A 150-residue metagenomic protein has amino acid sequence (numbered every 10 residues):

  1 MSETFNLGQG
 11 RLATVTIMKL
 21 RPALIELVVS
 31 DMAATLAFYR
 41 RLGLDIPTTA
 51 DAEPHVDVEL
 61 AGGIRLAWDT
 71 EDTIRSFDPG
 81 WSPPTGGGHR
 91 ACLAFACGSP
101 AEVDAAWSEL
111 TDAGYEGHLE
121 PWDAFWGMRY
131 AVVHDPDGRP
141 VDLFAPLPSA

Functional and structural regions predicted by a protein language model:
N6, G10-L24, D45-H134, P146-A150: Vicinal oxygen chelate
A34-T35, E102: Short phosphate-engaging motifs
T35-R40, L110, G138: Conserved active-site tyrosine of GNAT-family acetyltransferases
L143: Short glycine-/small-residue motifs
